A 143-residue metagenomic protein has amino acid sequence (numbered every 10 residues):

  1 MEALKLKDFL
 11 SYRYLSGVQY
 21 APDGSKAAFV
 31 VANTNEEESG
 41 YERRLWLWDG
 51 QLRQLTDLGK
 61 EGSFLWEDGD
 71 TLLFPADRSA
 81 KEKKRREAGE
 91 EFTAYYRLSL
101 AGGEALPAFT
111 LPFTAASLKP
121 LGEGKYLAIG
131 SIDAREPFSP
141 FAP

Functional and structural regions predicted by a protein language model:
M1-Y14, L47-G62, G89-E91, L98-A115: Multi-bladed beta-propeller domains
K7-R43: Beta-strand-rich domains and repeat architectures in extracellular enzymes and scaffolds, especially beta-propellers
Y12-A27, L58-P75, K81, A105 (+1 more regions): Conserved beta-propeller blade repeats
V31-R44, T56-G62, A76-Y96, L111-T114 (+1 more regions): A flexible loop/linker signature enriched in serine peptidases of the S9 family
L47-D49, E67, A142: Short linear interaction motif-like sites in intrinsically disordered regions of transcription factors
